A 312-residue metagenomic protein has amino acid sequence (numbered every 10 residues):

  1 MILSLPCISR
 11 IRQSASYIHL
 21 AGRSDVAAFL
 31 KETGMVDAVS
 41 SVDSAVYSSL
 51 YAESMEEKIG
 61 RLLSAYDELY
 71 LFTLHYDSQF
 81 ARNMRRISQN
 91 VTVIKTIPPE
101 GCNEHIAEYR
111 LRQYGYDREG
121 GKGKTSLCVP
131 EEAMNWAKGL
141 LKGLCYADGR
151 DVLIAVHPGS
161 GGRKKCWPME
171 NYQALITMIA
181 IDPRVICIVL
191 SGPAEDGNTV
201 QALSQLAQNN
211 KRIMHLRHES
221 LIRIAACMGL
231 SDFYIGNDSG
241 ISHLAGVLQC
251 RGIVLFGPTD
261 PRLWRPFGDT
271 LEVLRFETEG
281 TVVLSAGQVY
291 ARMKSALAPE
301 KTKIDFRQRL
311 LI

Functional and structural regions predicted by a protein language model:
M1-I312: Catalytic machinery of carbohydrate-active enzymes, primarily nucleotide-sugar-dependent glycosyltransferases
